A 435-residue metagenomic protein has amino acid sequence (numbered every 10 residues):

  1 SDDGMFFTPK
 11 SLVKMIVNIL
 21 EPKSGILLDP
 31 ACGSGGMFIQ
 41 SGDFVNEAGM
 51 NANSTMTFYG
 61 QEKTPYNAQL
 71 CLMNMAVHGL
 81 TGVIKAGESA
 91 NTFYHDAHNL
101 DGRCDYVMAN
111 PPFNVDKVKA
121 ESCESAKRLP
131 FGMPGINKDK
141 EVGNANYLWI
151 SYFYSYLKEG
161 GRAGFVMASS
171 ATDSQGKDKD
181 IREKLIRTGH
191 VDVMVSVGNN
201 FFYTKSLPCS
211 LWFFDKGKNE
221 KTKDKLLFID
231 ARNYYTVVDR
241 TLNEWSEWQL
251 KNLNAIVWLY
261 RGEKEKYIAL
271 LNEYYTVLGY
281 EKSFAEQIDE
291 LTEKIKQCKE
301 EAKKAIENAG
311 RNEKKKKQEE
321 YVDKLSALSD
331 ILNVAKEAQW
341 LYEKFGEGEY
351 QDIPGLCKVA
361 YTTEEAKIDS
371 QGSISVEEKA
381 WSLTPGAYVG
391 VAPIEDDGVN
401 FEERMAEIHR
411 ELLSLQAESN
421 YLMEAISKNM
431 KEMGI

Functional and structural regions predicted by a protein language model:
D2-A109, N114-S125, G132-I136, Y147-L148 (+3 more regions): Conserved S-adenosyl-L-methionine
D101-K431: A conserved structural/catalytic subdomain of Rossmann-like adenosyl-cofactor enzymes
M433-I435: ABC ATP-binding cassette signature C-motif
